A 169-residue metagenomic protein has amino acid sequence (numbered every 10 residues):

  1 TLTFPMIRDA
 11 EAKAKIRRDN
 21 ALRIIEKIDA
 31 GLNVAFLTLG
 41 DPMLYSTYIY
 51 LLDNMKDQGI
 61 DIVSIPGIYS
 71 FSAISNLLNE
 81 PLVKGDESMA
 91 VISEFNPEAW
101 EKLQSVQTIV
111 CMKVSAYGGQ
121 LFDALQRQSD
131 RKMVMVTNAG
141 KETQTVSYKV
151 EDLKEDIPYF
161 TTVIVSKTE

Functional and structural regions predicted by a protein language model:
T1, S64-I65, V134-T137: Short internal beta-strands
T1-I60, S147-L153, T161-T162, S166-E169: Class I S-adenosyl-L-methionine
I7, Y69-S72, K141-T143: Short gly/pro/ser/thr-enriched loop/turn and capping motifs at secondary-structure boundaries
N20-I25, E94-K102, V114-D123: A short, acidic, amphipathic alpha-helical segment used as a generic capping/interface helix at domain edges
I28, D86-W100, Y159-E169: Short, basic, helix/turn surface patches
L32-V34, Q104-E169: A contiguous loop/helix-start segment that scaffolds small-molecule binding in enzyme catalytic cores
M43-S105, K154: Class I SAM-dependent methyltransferase SAM-binding "motif I" and its flanking Rossmann-like core
